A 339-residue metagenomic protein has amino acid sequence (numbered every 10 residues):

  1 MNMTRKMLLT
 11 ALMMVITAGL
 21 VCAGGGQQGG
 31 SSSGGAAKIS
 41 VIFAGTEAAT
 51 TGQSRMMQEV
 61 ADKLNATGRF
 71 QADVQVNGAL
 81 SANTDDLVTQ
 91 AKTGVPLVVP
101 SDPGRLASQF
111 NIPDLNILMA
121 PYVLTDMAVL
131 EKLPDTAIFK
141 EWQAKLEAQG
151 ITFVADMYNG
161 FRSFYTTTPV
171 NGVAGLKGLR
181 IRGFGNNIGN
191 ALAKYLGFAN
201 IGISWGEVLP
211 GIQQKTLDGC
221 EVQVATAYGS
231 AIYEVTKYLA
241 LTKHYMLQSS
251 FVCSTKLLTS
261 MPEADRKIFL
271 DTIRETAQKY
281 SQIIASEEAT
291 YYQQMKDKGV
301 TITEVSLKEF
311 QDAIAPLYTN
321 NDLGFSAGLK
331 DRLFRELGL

Functional and structural regions predicted by a protein language model:
M1-S40, L339: Short, low-complexity disordered leader/linker segments with a strong preference for bacterial N-terminal type II
G26-A128, I138, E147-L339: N-terminal secretory/targeting leader peptides
